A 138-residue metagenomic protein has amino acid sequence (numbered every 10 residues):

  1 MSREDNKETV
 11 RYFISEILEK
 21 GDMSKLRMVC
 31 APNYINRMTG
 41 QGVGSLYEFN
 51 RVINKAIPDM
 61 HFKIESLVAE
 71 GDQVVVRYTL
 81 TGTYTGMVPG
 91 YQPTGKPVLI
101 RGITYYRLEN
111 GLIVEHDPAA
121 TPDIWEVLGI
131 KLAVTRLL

Functional and structural regions predicted by a protein language model:
M1-L138: C-terminal and inter-domain tail/linker signature
